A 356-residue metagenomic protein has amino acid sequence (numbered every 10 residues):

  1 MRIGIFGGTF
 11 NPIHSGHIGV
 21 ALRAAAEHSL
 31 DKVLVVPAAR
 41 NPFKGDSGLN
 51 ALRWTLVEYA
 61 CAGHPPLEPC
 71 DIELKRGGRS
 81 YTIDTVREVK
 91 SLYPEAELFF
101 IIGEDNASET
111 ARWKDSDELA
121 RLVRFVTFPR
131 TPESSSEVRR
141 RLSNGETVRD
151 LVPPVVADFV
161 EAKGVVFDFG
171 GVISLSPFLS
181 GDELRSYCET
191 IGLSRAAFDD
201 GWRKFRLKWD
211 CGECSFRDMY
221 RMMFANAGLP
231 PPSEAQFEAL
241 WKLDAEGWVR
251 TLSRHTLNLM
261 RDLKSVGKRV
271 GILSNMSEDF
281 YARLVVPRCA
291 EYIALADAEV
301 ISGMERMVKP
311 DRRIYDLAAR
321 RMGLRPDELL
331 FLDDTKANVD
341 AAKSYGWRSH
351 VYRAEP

Functional and structural regions predicted by a protein language model:
M1-K163: Nucleotidyltransferase catalytic core that binds NTPs
F10-N11, A39-P42, D105-A107, T131-P132 (+5 more regions): Short, solvent-exposed loop/turn segments at secondary-structure junctions
L22, A162-R203, S344: Active-site neighborhood of HAD-like aspartate-dependent phosphohydrolases
S47-E58, G181, R217, A282-V286 (+2 more regions): Short, surface-exposed alpha-helical segments at coil->helix boundaries
G77-R87, P231-G271, R312: Short, acidic loop-to-helix structural element flanking the phosphoryl-transfer center in phosphate-processing enzymes
R112-R121, T256-G303: Substrate-recognition/cap helix-loop segment adjacent to the acidic, metal-dependent catalytic center of Asp-based
F167, S277-E278, R283-P356: Asp-based, Mg2+/Mn2+-dependent phosphohydrolase catalytic module
K208-L240: A metal-dependent, Asp-based hydrolase signature
